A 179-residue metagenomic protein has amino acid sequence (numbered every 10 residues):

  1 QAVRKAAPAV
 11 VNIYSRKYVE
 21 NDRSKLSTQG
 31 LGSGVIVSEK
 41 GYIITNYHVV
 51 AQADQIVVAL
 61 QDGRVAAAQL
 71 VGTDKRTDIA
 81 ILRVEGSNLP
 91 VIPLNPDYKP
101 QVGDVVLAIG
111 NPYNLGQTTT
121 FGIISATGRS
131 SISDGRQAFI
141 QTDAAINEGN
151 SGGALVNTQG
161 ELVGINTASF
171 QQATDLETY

Functional and structural regions predicted by a protein language model:
Q1-Y179: Serine-dependent protease modules
